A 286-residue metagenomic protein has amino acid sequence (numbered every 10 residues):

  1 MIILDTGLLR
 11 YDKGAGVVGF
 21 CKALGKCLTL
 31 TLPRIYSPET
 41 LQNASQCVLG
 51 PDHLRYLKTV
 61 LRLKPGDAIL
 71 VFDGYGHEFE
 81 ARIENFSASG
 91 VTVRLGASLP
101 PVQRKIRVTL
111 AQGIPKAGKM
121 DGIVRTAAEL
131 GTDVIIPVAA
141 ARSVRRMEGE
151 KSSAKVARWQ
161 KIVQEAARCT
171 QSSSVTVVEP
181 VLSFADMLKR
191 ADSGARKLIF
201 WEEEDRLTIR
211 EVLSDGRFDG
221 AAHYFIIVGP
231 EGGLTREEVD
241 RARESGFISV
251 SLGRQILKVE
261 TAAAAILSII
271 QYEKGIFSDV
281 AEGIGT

Functional and structural regions predicted by a protein language model:
M1-L99, I284: N-terminal positively charged helical leader segments and presequences
T40, A97-S98, A139-R142, R254-Q255: Short, ordered loop/turn segments at secondary-structure junctions
C47-L49, K105-T109, A222-F225, E244-L252: Glycine/charged-rich beta-loop-alpha catalytic/anionic-binding loops adjacent to active sites
G66, A127, V163, A242 (+1 more regions): Residue-level signal for inorganic ion chemistry
V93, V175-E179, S249: Generic structural signal for residues in well-ordered beta-strands
P101-I199: RNA substrate-binding interface of SAM-dependent RNA methyltransferases
L198-E238, F247-S251: Active-site/ligand-binding-proximal alpha/beta "capping" segment
T235-T286: Structured adenosyl-cofactor binding patch, chiefly the S-adenosyl-L-methionine
